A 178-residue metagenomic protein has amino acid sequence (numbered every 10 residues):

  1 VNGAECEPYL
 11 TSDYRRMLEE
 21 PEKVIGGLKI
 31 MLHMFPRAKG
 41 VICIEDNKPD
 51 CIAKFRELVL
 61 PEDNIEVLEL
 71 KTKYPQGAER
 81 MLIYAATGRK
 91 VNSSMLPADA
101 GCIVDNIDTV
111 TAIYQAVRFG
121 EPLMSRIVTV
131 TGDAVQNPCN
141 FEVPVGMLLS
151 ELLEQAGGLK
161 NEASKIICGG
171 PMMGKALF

Functional and structural regions predicted by a protein language model:
V1-D13, A134: Gly-rich Lys/Arg/Thr-decorated short loops/hinges at beta-loop-alpha junctions or inter-strand turns that position
C6-E7, I30-M34, V41-E45: Short connector loops at secondary-structure junctions
S12-L18, M34-R37, C43: Metallocofactor- and cofactor-centric catalytic cores in central/energy metabolism, strongly enriched
Y14-E22, D46-N47, G146: Cofactor-cradling patches in redox/metallo enzymes
L18-M34: Histidine-anchored nucleotide/phosphate-binding helix
V41-L149, Q155-E162, G170-P171: Hydrophobic alpha-helical positions that pack around
I166: Major-groove recognition helix of helix-turn-helix-like DNA-binding domains
K175-F178: A structural-propensity feature for long, helix-poor, extended segments
